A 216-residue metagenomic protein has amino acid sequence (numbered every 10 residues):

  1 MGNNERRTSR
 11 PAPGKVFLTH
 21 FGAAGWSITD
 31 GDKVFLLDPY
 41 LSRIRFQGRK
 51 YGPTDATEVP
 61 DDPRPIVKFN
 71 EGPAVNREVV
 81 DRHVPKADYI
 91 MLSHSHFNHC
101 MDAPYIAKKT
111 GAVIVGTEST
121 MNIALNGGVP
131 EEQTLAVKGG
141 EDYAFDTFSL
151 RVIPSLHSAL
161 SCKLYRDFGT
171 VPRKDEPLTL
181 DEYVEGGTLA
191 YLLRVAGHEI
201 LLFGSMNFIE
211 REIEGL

Functional and structural regions predicted by a protein language model:
M1-A12: Short, Gly/Pro- and small/polar-rich lid/capping loops
R10-V16, T29-F35, D142-R151, R194-I200: Beta-strand-turn-beta hairpins that frame and shape the catalytic cleft of phosphate-ester-processing enzymes
G22-A24, S95-N98, S205-I209: Short beta->alpha connector loops
G22-W26, L41-S42: Short polar catalytic/cofactor-binding loops
A24-T29, L189-L193: Short beta-strand scaffold segments in enzyme catalytic cores
K33-L92, M101-Y105, L160-E176, N207-L216: Pre-active-site segment of Zn-dependent metallo-hydrolases
N76-A144, F148-L164: Active-site HxH/HxHxD metal-binding segment of metal-dependent hydrolases
E176-L216: Active-site-proximal loop/helix segments of hydrolase catalytic cores
